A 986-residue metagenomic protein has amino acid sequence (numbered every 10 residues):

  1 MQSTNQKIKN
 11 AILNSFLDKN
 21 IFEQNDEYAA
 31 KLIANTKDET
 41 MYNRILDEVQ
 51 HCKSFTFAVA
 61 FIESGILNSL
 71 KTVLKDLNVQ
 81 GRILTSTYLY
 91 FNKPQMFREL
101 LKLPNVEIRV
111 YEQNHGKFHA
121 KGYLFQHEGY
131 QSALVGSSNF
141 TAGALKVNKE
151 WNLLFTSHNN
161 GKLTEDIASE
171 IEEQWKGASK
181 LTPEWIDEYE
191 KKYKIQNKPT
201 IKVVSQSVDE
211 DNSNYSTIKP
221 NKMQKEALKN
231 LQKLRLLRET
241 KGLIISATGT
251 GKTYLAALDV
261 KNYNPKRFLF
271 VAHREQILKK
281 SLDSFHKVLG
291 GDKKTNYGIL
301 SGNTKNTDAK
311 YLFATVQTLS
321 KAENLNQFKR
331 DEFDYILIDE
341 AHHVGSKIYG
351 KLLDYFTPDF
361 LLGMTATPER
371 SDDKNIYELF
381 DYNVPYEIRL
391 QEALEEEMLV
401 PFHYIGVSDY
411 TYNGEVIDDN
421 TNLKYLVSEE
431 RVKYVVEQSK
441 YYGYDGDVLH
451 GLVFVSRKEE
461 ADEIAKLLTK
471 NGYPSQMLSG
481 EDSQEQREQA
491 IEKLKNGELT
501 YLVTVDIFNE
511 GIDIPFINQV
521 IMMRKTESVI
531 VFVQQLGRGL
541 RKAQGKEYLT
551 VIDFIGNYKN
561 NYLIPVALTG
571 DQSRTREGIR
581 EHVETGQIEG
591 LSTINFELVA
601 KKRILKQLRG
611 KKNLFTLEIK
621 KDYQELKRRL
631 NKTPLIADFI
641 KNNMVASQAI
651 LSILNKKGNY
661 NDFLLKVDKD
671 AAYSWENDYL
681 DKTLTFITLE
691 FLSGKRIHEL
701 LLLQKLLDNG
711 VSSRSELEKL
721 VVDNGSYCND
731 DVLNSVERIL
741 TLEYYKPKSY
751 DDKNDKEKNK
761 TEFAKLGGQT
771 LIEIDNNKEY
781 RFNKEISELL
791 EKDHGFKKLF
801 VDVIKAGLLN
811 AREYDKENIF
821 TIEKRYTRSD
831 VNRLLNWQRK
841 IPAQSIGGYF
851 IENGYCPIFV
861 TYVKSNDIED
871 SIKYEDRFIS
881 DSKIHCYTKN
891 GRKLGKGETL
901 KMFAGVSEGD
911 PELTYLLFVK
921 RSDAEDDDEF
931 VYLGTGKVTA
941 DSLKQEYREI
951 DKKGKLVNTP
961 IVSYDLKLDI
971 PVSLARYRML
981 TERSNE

Functional and structural regions predicted by a protein language model:
M1-N221, K225: PLD/PLD-like phosphodiesterase catalytic module centered on the HKD motif
I195-P220, K440, G446, R457 (+1 more regions): Long, largely alpha-helical accessory region at the distal end of helicase-like NTP-driven motors
L236-V260, R274: Walker A/P-loop
K279, T304-K305, N324, D462-E463 (+1 more regions): Conserved helicase ATPase core of P-loop NTP-dependent helicases/translocases
H343-H403: Post-DEXD/H (motif II) to motif III coupling segment of the RecA-like Helicase ATP-binding lobe
Y386-L452: Conserved interdomain linker/interface between the two RecA-like ATPase lobes of SF2 helicase motors
V529-Q534, R538-L568: Conserved segment of the helicase C-terminal RecA-like domain
T683-T688, E699-L702, L706, N818-E929: Acidic, glycine-rich low-complexity segments with interspersed aromatic residues
